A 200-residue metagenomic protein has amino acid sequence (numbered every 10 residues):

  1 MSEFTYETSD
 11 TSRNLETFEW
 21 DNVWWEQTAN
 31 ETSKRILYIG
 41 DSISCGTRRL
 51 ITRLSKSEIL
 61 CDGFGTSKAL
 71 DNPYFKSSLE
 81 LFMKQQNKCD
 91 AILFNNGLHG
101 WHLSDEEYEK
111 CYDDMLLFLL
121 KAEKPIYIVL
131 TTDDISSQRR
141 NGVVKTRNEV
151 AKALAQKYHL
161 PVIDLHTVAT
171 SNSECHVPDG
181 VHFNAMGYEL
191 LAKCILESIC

Functional and structural regions predicted by a protein language model:
M1-P73, S78-K88, I92: Serine-esterase "nucleophile elbow" of acetyl-processing enzymes
R53-E58, Y74-C200: Alpha-helical cap/lid subdomain in secreted, periplasmic, or secretory-pathway luminal O-acyl-processing enzymes
